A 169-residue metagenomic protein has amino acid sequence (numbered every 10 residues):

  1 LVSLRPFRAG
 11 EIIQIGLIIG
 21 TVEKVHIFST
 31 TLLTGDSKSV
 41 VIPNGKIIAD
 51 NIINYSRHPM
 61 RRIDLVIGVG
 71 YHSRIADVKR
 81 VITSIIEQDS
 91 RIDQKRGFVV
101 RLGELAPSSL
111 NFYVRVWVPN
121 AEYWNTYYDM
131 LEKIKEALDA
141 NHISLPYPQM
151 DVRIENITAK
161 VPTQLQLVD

Functional and structural regions predicted by a protein language model:
V2-K95, E104, L110: Soluble accessory domains appended to multi-pass membrane transport proteins
N54-Y55, V69, S73, T83 (+2 more regions): Solvent-exposed, non-transmembrane regulatory segments of membrane-associated proteins
